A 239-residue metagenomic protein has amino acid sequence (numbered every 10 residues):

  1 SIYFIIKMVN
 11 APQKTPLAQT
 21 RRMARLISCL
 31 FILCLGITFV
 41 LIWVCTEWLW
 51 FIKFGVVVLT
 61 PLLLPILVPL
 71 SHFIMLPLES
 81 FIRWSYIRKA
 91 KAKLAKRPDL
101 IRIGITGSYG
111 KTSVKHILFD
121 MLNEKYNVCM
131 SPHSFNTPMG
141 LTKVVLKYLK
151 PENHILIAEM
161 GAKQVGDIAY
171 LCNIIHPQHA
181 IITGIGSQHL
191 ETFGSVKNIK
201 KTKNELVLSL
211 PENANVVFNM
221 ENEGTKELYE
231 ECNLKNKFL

Functional and structural regions predicted by a protein language model:
S1-Y3, F39-L49, K53-L100, F119-K201: ATP-dependent carboxylate-amine ligase catalytic core
F4-L30, V44: Transmembrane alpha-helical segments that serve as helix-helix packing and pore/cofactor-lining elements in multipass
C34: Gly/Thr-rich phosphate-binding loop signature of adenosyl cofactor/nucleotide-binding cores
R102-N123: Glycine-rich phosphate-binding P-loop
I182-L239: Acidic, Mg2+-coordinating active-site environments of NTP-dependent enzymes
